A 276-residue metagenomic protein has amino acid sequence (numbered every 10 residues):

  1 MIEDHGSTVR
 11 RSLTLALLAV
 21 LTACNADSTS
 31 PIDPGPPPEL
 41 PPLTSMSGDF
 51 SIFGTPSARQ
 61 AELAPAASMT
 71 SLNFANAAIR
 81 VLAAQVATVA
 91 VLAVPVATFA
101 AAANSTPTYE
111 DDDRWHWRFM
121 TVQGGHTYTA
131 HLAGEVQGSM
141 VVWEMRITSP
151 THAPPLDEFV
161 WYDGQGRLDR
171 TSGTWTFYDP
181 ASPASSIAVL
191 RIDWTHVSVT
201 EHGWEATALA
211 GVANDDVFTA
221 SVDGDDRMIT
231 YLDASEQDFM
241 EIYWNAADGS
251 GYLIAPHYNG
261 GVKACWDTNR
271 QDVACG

Functional and structural regions predicted by a protein language model:
M1-V9: N-terminal secretory signal peptides that target proteins for export/translocation
R10-L15: Sec-dependent signal peptide recognition, specifically the positively charged N-region followed immediately by
V20-A23: C-terminal motif of bacterial Sec signal peptides marking the signal peptidase cleavage site
N25-S28: Bacterial signal peptide processing site
S30-G276: Low-complexity, intrinsically disordered segments exposed to solvent
